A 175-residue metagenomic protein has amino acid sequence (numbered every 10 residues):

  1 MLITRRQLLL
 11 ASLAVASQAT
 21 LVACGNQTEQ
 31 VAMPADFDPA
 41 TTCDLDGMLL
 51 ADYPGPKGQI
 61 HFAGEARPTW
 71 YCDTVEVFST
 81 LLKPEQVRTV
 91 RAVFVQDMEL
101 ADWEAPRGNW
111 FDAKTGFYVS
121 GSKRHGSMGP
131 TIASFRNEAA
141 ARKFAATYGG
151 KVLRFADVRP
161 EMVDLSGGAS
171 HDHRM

Functional and structural regions predicted by a protein language model:
M1-A19, A23: N-terminal secretory signal peptides and thylakoid transit peptides that target proteins across membranes
G25-Q27: Bacterial signal peptide processing site
E29, A51: Short functional micro-motifs and their immediate structural scaffolds
P39: Short metal-coordination and nucleic-acid-contact micro-motifs, chiefly zinc-binding Cys/His arrays
C43: Short cysteine-rich clusters marking metal-coordination/redox-active sites
G47: Cys/His-coordinated zinc-binding microdomains
R67-W103: Mid-length scaffold segments of soluble, non-membrane domains
R91-F144, Y148-F155: Thiol/selenol-based redox catalytic cores and closely related redox-interacting motifs
